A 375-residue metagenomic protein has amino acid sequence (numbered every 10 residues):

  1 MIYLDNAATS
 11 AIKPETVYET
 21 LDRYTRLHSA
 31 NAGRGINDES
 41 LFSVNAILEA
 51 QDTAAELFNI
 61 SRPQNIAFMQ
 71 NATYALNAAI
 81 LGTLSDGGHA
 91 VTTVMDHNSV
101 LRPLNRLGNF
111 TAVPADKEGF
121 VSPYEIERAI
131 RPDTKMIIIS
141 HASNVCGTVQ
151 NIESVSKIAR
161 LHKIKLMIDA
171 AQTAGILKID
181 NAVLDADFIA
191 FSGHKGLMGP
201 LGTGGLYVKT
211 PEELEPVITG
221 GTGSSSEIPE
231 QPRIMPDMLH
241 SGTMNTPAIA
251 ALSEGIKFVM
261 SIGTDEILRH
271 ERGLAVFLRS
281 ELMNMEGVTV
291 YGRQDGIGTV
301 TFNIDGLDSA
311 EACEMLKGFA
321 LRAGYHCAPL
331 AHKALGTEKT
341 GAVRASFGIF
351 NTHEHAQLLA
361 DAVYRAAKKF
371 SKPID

Functional and structural regions predicted by a protein language model:
M1-D375: Pyridoxal 5′-phosphate
